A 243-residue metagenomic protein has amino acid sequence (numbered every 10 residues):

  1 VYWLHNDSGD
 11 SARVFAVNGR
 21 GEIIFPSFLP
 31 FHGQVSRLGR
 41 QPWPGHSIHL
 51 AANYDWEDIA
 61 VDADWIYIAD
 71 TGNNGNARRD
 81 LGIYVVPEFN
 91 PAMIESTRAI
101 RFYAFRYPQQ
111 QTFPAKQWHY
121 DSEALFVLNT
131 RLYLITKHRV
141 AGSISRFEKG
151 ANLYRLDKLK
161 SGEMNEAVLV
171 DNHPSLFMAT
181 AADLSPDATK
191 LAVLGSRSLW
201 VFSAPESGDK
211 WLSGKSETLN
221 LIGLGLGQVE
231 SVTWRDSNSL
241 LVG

Functional and structural regions predicted by a protein language model:
V1-G243: Sequence/structural signature of beta-propeller domains
